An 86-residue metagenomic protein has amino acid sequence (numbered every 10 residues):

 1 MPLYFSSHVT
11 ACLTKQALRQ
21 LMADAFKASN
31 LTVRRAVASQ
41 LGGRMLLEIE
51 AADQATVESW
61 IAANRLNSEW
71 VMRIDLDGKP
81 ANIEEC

Functional and structural regions predicted by a protein language model:
M1-A28, S39-G43, Q54, L76-C86: Short S/T/G/P-rich N-terminal loop/turn motif that feeds into the first structured element of a domain
A28-S29, A52-P80: An amphipathic, aromatic/His-enriched active-site/gating alpha helix that lines ligand/cofactor pockets
T32-A38: Short, conserved loop-to-beta-strand elements that form functional interface hotspots
E48-E50: Short hydrophobic/aromatic beta-strand micro-patches that form the beta-sheet surface supporting nucleotide- or nucleic
